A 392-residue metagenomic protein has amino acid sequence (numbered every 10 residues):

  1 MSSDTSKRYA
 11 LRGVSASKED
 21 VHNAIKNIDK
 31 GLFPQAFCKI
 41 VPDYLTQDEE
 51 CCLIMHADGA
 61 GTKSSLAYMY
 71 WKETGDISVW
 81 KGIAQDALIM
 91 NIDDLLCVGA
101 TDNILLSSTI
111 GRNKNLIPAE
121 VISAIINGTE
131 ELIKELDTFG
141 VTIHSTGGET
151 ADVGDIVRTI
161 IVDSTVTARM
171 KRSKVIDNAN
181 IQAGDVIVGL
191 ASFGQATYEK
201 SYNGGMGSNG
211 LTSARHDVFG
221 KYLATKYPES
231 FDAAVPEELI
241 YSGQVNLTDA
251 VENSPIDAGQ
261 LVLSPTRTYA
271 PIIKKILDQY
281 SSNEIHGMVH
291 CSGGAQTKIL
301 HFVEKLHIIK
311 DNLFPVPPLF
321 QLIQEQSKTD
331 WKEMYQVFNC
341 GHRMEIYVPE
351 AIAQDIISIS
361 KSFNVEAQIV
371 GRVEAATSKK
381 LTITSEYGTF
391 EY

Functional and structural regions predicted by a protein language model:
S2-Y392: Helix-biased detector of long, well-ordered alpha-helical tracts
